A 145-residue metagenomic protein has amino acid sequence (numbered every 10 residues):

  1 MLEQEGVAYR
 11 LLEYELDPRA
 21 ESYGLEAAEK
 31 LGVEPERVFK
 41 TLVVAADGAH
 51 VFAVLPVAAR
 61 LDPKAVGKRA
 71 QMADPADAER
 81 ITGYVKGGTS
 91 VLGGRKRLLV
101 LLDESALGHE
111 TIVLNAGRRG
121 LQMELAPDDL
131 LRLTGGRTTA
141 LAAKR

Functional and structural regions predicted by a protein language model:
M1-R145: Extended, low-hydrophobicity, polar/charged segments
